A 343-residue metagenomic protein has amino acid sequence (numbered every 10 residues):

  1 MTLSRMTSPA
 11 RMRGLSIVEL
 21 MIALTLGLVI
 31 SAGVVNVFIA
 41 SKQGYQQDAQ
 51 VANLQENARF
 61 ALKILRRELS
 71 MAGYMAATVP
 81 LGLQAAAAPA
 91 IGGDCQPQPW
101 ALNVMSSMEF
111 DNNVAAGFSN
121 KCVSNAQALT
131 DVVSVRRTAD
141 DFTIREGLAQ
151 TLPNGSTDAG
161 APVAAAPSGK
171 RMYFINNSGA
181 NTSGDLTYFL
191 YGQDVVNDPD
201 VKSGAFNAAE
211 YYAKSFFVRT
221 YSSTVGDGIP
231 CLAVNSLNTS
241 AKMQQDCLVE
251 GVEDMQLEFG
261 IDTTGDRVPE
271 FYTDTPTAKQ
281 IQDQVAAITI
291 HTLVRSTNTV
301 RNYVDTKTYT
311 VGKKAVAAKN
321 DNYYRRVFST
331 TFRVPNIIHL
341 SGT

Functional and structural regions predicted by a protein language model:
T2-M6, R11-V18, I22-A72: Aliphatic-rich helix starts adjacent to a transmembrane/signal segment
Y45-D48, K242, R326: A generic, residue-level signal for flexible/boundary positions that often mark functional hotspots
A61-H291, T297-Y324, S341-T343: N-terminal pilin/flagellin-like segments and related low-complexity appendage regions
